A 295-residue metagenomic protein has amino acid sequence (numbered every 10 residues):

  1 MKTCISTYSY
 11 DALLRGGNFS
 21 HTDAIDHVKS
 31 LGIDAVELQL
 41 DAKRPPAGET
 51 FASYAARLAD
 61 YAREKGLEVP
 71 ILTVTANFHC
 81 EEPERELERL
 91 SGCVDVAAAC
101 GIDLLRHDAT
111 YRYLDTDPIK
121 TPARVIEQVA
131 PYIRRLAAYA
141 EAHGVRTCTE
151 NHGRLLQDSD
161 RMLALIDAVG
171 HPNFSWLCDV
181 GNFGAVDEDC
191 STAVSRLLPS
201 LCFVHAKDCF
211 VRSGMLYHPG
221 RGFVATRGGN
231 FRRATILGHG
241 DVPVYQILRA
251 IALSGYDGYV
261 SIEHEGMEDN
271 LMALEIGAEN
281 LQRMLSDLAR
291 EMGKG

Functional and structural regions predicted by a protein language model:
K2, A35-V36, L72, P131-D241 (+1 more regions): Acidic/histidine-rich catalytic cores of soluble enzymes
I5, V28, V36, A62 (+6 more regions): Conserved, mostly hydrophobic/aromatic
S6-S20, A76-L87, I119-I126, I236-G238: Active-site mouth loops of central-metabolism enzymes
Y8-Y10, Q39-D41, V74-N77, T110-R112 (+4 more regions): Active-site beta-loop-alpha junctions enriched in small/polar residues
G16-V28, P83-D95, V186-V194, V244-I247: Short, acidic/polar
S20-D41, C100-G101: Catalytic domains of carbohydrate-active enzymes, especially glycoside hydrolases
D26, R57-E68, C80-W176, E291-K294: Active-site acidic/histidine proton-transfer and metal-coordination neighborhood in alpha/beta enzyme cores
E37-A59, Y111-D115: Glycine-rich, proline-tolerant flexible connector loops at the mouths of alpha/beta enzymes
